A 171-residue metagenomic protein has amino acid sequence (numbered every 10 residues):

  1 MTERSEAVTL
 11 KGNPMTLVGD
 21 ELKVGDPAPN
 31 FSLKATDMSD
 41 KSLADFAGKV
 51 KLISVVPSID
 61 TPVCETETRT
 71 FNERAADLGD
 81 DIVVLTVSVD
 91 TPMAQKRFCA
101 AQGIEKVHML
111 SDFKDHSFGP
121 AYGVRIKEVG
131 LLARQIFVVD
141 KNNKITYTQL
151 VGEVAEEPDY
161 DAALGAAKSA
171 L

Functional and structural regions predicted by a protein language model:
M1-L171: Chalcogenol-based redox active-site neighborhoods
